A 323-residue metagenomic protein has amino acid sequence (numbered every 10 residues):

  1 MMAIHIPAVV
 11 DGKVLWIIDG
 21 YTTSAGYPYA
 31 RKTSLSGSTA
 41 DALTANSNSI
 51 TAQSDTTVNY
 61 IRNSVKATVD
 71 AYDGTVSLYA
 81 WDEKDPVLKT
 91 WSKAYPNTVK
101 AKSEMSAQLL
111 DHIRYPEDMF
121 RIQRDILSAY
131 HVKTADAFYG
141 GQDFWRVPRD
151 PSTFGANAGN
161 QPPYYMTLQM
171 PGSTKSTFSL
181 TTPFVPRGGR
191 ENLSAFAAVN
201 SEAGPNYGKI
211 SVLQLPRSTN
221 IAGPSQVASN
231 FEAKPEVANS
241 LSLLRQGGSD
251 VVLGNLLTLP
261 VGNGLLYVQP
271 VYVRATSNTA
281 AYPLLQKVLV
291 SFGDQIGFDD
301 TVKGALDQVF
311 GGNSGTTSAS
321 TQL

Functional and structural regions predicted by a protein language model:
M1, V76-W81: Secretory/export targeting leaders with adjacent low-complexity proregions
A3-W16: Beta-rich nucleic-acid/ligand-interaction surfaces
I6-P7, D19-G26, A30-N48: Active-site-proximal segments of catalytic enzyme domains that coordinate small-molecule cofactors or metal ions
V9-D11, T39, L43, N48 (+2 more regions): Accessory, solvent-exposed terminal regions and/or long lumenal/extracellular loops of proteins
W16-T22, G74, V268: Conserved histidines in hydrophobic membrane contexts and catalytic metal-binding motifs
P28-T33, Y79-W81, T90-W91: Short, solvent-exposed loop/turn and secondary-structure capping segments
T56-I61: Short loop/turn motifs at secondary-structure junctions and domain boundaries
S64-A71, V76-L78: Active-site and channel-lining beta-strand-loop segments that bind or position nucleotide-derived/phosphorylated
